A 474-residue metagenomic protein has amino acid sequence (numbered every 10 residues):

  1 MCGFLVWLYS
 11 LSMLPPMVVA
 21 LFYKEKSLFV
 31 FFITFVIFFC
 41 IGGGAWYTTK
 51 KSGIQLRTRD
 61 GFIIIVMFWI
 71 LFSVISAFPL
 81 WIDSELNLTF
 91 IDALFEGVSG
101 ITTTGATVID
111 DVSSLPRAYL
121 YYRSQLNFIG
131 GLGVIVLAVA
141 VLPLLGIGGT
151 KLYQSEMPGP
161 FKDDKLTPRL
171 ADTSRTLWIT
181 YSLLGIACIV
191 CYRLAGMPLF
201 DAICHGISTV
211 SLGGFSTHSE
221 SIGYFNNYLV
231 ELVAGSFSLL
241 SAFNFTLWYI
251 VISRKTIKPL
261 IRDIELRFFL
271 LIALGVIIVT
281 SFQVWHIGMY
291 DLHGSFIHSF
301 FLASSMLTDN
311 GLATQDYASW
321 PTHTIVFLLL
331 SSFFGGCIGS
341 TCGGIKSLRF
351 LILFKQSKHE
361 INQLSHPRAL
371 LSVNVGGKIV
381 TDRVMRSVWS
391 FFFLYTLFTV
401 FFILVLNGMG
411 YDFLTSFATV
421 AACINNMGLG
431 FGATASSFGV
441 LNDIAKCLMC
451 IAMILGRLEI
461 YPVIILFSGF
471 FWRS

Functional and structural regions predicted by a protein language model:
M1-S474: Membrane-proximal intracellular helices of multi-pass ion channels
